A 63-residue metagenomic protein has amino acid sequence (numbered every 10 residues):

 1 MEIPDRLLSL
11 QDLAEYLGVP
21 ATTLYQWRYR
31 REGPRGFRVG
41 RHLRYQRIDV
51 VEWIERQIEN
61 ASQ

Functional and structural regions predicted by a protein language model:
M1-Q26: Polyanion-binding surface elements
L17-R44: Major-groove DNA-recognition helix of helix-turn-helix-type DNA-binding domains
I48-Q63: A short, Lys/Arg-enriched interface patch at domain edges and termini
